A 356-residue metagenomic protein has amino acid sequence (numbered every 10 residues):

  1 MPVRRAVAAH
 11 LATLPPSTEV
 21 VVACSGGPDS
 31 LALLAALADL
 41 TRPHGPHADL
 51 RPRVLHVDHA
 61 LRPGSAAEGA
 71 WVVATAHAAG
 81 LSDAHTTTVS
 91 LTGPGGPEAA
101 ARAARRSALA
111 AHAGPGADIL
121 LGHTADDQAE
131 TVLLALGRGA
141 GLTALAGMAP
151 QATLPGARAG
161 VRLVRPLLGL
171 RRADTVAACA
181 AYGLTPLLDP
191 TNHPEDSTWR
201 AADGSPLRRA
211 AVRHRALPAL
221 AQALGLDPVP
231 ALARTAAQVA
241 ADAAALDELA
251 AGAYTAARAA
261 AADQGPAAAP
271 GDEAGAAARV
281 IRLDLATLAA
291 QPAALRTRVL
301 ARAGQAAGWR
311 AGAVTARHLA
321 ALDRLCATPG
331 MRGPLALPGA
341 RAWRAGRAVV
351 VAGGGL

Functional and structural regions predicted by a protein language model:
M1-H214: Core alpha/beta nucleotide-donor-binding catalytic domains of modification enzymes
V3-D29, L50-R53, H59, T88-L91 (+3 more regions): AMP-forming adenylation/ATP pyrophosphatase catalytic core
L136, L167-L170, L220, V239 (+1 more regions): Generic structural signal for hydrophobic core residues of well-folded globular domains
R138, L142, Q222-V229, A244 (+2 more regions): Alpha-helix boundary/capping and short turn/kink residues
T175, L217, L300: Generic structural marker for isolated residues within well-ordered, non-membrane alpha-helices of soluble domains
A178, Y182-A237, A241, G330-G333 (+3 more regions): Mid-to-C-terminal catalytic subdomains of enzymes that bind/position adenosyl phosphate moieties or nucleic-acid
